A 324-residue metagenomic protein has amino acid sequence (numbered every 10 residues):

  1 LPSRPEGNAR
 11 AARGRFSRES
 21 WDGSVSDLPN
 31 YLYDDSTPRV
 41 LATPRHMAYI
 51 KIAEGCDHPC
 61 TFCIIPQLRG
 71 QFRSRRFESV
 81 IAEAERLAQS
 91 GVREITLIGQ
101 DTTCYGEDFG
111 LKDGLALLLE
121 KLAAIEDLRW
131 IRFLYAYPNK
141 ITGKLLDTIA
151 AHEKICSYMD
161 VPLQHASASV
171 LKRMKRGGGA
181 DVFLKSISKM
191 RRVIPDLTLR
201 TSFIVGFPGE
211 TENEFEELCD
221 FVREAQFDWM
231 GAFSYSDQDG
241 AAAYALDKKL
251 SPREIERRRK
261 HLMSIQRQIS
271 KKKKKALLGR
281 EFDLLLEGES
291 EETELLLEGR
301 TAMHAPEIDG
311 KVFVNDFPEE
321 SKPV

Functional and structural regions predicted by a protein language model:
L1-Y105, K144, M159, A180-R192 (+6 more regions): Proteins enriched for Cys/Gly/acidic motifs involved in redox and nucleic-acid/cofactor modification
V40-A42, D147-A151, L163, K274-A276 (+2 more regions): Replace "in large, NTP-powered and nucleic-acid-processing enzymes" with "in large, NTP-powered factors and other
Q89-N213: Conserved SAM/AdoMet-binding glycine-rich loop
V161, S202, V222, M230 (+2 more regions): Hydrophobic, well-ordered secondary-structure elements that form the walls of internal hydrophobic environments
L171-M174, A242-L246: Short acidic, glycine/proline-rich loop/turn micro-motifs
E210, E224-F227: Contiguous mid-protein beta-loop-alpha structural module that forms a pocket-lining wall or clamp of enzyme active
A245-V324: Terminal RNA-binding accessory module
